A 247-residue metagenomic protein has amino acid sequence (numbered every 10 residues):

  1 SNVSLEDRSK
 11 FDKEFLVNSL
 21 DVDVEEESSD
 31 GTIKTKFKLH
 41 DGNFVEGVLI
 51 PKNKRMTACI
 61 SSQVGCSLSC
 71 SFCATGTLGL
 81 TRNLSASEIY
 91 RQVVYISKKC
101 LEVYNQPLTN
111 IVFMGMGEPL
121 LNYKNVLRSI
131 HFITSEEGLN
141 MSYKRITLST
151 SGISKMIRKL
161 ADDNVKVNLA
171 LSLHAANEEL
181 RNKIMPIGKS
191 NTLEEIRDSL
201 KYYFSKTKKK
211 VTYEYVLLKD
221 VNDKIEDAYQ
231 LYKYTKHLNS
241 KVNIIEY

Functional and structural regions predicted by a protein language model:
S1-M56: Flexible, acidic/Gly-rich N-terminal and inter-domain linker regions that tether and position cofactor-handling modules
N2, I60, N83, N105-P107 (+1 more regions): Non-catalytic, surface-exposed connector residues within folded enzymatic/regulatory domains
S28, S61-S62, S149, S172: Short linear Ser/Thr-Pro motifs
K34, T57-C59, V112, T147: Short aromatic/hydrophobic contact patches that present stacked aromatics for nucleic-acid/ligand binding
L39-D41, P51, V64, L173-A175 (+1 more regions): Non-catalytic surface loops within mature trypsin-like serine protease
P51-S97: Canonical Radical SAM [4Fe-4S] cluster-binding loop centered on the CxxxCxxC motif and its immediate flanking residues
S97-N110, G115-Y247: Conserved AdoMet/S-adenosylmethionine-binding subsite of the radical SAM
